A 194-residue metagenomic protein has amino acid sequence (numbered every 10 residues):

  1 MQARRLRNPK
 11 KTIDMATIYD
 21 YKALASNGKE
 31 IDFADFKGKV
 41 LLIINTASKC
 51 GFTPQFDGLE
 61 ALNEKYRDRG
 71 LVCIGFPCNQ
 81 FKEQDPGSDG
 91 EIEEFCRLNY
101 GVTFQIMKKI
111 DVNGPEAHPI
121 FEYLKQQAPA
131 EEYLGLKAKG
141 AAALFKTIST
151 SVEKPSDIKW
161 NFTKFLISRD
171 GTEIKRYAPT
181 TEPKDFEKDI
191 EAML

Functional and structural regions predicted by a protein language model:
R4-D14: Short, Lys/Arg-enriched N-terminal segments with co-localized hydrophobic residues within the first ~10-30 amino acids
I18-Y19, L41, N161-T163: Short loop/turn microsegments at loop-to-beta-strand junctions
Y21-V40, A61-Y66: A short beta-strand-turn-helix
K39-V40, S48-K49, T53-P77, C96-Y100: Conserved helix-turn-beta segment immediately C-terminal to the redox Cys motif in thioredoxin-like folds
R67-S88, T103-G114: Thiol-based oxidoreductase modules, predominantly thioredoxin-like and allied folds used for disulfide exchange
F95-R97, G101-T181: Thiol/selenol-based redox catalytic cores and closely related redox-interacting motifs
I174-L194: Non-catalytic, surface beta->alpha helical segment in thiol-disulfide oxidoreductase systems
